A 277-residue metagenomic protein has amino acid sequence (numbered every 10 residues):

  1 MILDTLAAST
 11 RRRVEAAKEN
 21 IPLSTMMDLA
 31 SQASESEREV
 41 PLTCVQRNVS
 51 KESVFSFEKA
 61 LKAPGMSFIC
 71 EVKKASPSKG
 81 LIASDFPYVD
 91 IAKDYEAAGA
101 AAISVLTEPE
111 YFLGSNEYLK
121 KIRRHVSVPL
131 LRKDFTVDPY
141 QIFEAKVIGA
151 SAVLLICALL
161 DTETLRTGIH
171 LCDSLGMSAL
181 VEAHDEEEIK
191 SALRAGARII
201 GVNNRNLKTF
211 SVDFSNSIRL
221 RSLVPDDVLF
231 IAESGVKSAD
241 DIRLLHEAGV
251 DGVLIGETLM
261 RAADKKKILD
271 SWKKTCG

Functional and structural regions predicted by a protein language model:
I2-A83: An N-cap/entry alpha-helix motif that binds or orients negatively charged groups
L6, C70, Y95, I103 (+5 more regions): Conserved, mostly hydrophobic/aromatic
V72, K79-L180, E186-S191, S217-L220: N-terminal active-site wall of soluble small-molecule enzyme domains
V137-G149, H184-A195, A232, V236-I255 (+1 more regions): Catalytic cores of alpha/beta
E144-E163, G201-F210, V250-I268: Glycine-rich phosphate-binding active-site loops on the catalytic face of alpha/beta enzymes
I199-I255: Catalytic-face loop-and-helix region of soluble metabolic enzyme cores
R219-L223, H246, R261-G277: C-terminal helical cap(s) of enzyme catalytic domains, especially alpha/beta-barrels
